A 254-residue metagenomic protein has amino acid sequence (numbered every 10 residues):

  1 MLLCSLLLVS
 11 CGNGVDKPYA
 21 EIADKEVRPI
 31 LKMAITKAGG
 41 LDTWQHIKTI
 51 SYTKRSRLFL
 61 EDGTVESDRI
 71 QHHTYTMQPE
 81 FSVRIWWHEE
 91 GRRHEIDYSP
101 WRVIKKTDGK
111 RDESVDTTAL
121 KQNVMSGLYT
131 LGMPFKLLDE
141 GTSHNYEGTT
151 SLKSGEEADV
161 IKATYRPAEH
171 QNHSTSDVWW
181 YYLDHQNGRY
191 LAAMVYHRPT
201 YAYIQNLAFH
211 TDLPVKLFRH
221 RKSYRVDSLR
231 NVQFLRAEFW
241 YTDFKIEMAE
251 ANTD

Functional and structural regions predicted by a protein language model:
M1-L3: Sec-dependent signal peptide recognition, specifically the positively charged N-region followed immediately by
L8-S10: C-terminal motif of bacterial Sec signal peptides marking the signal peptidase cleavage site
G12-G14: Bacterial signal peptide processing site
E21-R28: Soluble non-cytosolic domains of exported or imported proteins
I22, M33-R111, E147: N-terminal mature ectodomain segment of secretory-pathway/periplasmic proteins
T43-I47, S154, V215: Edge/loop elements at the starts and ends of beta-strands within beta-rich repeat scaffolds
R102-H173, H197, N252-D254: Flexible, processing/modification-adjacent segments and terminal tails in exported/periplasmic/extracellular proteins
E156-D254: Gly/Pro-enriched, hydrophobic low-complexity segments that function as extracytoplasmic propeptides/linkers
